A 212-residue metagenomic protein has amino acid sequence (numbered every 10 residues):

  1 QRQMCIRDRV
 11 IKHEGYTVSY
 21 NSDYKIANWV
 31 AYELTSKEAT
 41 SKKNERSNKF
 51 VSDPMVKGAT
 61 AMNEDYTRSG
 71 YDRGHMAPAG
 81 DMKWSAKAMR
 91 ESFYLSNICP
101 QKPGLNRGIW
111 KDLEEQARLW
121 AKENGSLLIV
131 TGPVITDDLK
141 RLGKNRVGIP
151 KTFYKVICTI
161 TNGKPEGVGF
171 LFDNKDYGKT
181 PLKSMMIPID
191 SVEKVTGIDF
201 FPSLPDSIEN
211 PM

Functional and structural regions predicted by a protein language model:
R2-I6: Short, small-residue-biased leader/transition segments that mark boundaries at the very start of proteins
R7, G15-Y20, Y154-T159: Short, surface-exposed beta-strand/loop micro-motifs that present aromatic residues
R7-V10, V30, K102, L171: N-terminal, helix-rich and Lys/Arg-enriched segments in bacterial and organellar proteins
I11-R73: Short, His- and charge-rich active-site/binding loops that engage polyanionic ligands
V56-M212: Domain-level detector of nuclease and nuclease-like folds in predominantly extracellular/periplasmic contexts
